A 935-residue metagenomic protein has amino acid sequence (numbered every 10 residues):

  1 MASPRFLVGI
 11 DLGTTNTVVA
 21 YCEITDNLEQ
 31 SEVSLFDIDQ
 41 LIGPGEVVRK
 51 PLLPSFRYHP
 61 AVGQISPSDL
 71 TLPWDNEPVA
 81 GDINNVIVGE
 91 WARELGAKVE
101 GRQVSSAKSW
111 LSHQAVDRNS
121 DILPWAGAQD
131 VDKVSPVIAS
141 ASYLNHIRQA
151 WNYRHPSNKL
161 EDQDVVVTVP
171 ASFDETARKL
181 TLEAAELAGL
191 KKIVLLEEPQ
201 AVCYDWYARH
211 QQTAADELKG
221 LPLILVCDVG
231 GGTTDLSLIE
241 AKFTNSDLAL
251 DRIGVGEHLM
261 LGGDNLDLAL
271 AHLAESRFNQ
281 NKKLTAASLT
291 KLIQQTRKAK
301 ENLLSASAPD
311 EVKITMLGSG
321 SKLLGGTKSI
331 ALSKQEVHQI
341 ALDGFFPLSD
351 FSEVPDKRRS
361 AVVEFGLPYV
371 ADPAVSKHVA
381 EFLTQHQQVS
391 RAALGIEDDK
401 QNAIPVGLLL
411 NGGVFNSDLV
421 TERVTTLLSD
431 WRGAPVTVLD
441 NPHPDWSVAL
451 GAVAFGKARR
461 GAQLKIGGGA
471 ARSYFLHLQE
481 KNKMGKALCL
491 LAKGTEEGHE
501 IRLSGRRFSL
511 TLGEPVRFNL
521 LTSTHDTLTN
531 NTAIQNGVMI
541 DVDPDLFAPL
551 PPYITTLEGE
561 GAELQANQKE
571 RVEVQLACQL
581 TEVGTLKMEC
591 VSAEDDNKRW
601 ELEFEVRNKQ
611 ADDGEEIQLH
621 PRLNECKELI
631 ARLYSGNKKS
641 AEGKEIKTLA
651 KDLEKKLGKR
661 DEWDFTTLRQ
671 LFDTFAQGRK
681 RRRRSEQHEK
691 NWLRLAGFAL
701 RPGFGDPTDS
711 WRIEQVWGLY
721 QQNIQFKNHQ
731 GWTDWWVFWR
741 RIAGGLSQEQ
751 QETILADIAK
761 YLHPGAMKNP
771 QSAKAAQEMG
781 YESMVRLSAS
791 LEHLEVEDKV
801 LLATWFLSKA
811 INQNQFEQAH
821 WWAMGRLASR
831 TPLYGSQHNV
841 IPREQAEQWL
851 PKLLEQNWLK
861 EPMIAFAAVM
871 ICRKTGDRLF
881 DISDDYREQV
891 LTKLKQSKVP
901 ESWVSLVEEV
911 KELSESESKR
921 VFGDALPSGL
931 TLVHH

Functional and structural regions predicted by a protein language model:
M1-R5, L195-C227, Q387, L394-D399 (+1 more regions): Conserved phosphate-binding catalytic cores of ATP/NTP-utilizing and phosphoryl-transfer enzymes
A2-Q30, R102, H210-R252, E570-A593: Gly/Thr-rich phosphate-binding beta-strand-loop-beta motif of the actin/hexokinase/Hsp70
S3, S142-N158, D205-E217, G344-I404 (+2 more regions): Phosphate/ATP-binding catalytic cores across multiple sugar-kinase/actin-like superfamilies, primarily ASKHA
P4, L12-T14, K219, S276-L324 (+11 more regions): Acidic, glycine/GT-rich loop-and beta-edge segments that sit at the periphery of enzyme/chaperone cores
E32-E186, E197, L268-K313, L317-A361 (+1 more regions): Phosphate-binding loop and its immediate beta->loop->alpha context in nucleotide/phosphate-handling enzymes
D82, G318-V389, A462-F704, F806-K809 (+1 more regions): Acidic low-complexity intrinsically disordered segments
V165-L180, G318-S321, L367-A374, D398-L427 (+3 more regions): Glycine-rich phosphate-binding loops at beta-strand->alpha-helix junctions
M588, K647-K655, H688-P702, H729-G745 (+4 more regions): Amphipathic alpha-helical elements of HEAT/ARM-like alpha-solenoid repeat scaffolds that form extended
